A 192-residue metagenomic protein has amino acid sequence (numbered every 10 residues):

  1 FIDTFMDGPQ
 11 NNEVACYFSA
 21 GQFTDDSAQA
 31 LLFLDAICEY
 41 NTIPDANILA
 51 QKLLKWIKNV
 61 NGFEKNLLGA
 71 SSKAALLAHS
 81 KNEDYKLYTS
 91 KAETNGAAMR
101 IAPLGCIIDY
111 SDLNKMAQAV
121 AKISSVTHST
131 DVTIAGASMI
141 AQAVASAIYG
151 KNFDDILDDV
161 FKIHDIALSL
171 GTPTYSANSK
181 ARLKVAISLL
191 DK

Functional and structural regions predicted by a protein language model:
F1-K192: Structured, active/binding-site neighborhoods that engage oxygen-rich ligands
